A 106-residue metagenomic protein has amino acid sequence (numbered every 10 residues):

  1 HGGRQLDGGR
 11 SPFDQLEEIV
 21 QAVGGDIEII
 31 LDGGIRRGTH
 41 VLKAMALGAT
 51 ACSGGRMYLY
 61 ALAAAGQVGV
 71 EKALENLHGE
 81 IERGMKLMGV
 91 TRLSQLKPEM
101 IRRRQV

Functional and structural regions predicted by a protein language model:
H1-R10, L59-L62: Glycine-rich, proline-tolerant flexible connector loops at the mouths of alpha/beta enzymes
D14-L31, R36-V106: Alpha/beta catalytic cores of nucleotide-metabolism and tRNA/nucleoside-modifying enzymes
